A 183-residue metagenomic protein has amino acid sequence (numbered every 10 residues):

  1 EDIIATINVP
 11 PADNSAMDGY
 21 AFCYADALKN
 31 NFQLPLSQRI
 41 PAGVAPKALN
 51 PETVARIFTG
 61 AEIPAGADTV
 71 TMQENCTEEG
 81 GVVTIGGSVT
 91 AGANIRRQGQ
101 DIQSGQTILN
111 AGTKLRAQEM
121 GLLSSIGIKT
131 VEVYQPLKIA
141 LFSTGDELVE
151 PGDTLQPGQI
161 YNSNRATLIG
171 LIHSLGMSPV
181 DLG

Functional and structural regions predicted by a protein language model:
E1-Q33: Translation machinery proteins
Y20-D181: Short, glycine/charged-enriched hinge/interface segments at domain edges or termini
